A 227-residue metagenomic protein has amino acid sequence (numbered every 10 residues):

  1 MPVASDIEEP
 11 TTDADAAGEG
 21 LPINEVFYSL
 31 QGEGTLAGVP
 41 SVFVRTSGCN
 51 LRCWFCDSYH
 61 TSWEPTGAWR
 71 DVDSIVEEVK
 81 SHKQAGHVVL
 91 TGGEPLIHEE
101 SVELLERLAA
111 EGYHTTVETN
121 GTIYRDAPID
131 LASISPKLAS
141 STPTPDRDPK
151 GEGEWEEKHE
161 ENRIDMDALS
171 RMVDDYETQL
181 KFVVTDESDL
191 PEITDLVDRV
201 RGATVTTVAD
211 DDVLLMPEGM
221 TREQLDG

Functional and structural regions predicted by a protein language model:
M1-A16: Terminal disorder- and signal-encoded targeting elements
A14-A17, L21-Y28, P40-S47, L51-L131: Conserved Radical SAM active-site core
L30-G32: A detector for short, charged/polar N-terminal pre-domain segments
G34-L36: Glycine-rich N-terminal loop/short-helix segment of MobA-like nucleotidyltransferase
V76, I97-G227: Conserved AdoMet/S-adenosylmethionine-binding subsite of the radical SAM
